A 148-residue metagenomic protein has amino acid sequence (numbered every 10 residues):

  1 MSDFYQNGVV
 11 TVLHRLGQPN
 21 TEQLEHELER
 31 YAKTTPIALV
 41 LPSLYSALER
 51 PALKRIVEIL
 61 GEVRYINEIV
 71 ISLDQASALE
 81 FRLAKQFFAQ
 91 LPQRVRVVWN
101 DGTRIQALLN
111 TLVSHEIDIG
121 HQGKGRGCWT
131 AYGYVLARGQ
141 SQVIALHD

Functional and structural regions predicted by a protein language model:
M1-Y65: N-proximal low-complexity "stem/linker" segments adjacent to membrane-targeting elements
A38-L41, L60-V70, R126-A137: A short, hydrophobic secondary-structure junction motif
E49, S77-A78: Alpha-helix N-cap/loop-to-helix initiation residues
L53-V57, S72, A84-Q86: "Short basic amphipathic alpha-helical interaction patches in structured regions
Y65-S77, R96-G102: Short beta-strand/loop segment that forms part of the nucleotide-sugar
D74, H147-D148: Active-site acidic Asp-centered loop
E80-S141: Active-site-proximal specificity loops/subdomain of glycosyltransferases
I144: Short aromatic/hydrophobic "clamp" motif used to bind/position activated sugar donors
